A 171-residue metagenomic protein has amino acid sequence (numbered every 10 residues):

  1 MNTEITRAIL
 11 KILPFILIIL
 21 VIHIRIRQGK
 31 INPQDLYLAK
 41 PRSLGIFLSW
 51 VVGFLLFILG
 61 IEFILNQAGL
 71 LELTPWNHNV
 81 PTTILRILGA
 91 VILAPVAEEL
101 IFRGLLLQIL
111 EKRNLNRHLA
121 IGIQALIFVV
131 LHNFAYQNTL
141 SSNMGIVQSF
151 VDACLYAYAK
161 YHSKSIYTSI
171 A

Functional and structural regions predicted by a protein language model:
M1, K11-I19, L48-I58, I121-L126: Alpha-helical transmembrane segments
M1-G29, L85: Alpha-helical transmembrane segments in multi-pass membrane proteins
N2-T6, I31-A97, K112: Juxtamembrane helix-loop-helix connectors linking adjacent transmembrane helices in multi-pass membrane enzymes
L10, A68-L70, R103: Short linear motifs at secondary-structure transitions and domain/linker junctions
I18-I26, I58-E62, F128, H132-A135: Structural signal for membrane-spanning alpha-helices in multi-pass inner-membrane proteins, emphasizing helix cores
Q28, A39, Y158-Y161: Structural motif
I84-A171: Transmembrane helix-loop-helix hairpins at the membrane interface of multi-pass integral membrane proteins
